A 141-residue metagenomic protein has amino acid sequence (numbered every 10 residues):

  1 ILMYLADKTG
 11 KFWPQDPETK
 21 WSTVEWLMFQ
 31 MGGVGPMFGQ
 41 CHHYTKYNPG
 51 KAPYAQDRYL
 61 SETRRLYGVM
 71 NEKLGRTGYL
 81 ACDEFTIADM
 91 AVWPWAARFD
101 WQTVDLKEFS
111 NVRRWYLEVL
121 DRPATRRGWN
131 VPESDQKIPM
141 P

Functional and structural regions predicted by a protein language model:
I1-R64, N71: GST-like domain detector, emphasizing the conserved glutathione-binding G-site in the N-terminal thioredoxin-like
A6, M28, G75, V92-A96: Amphipathic alpha-helical core segments of compact helical bundles
K8, R76-T77, R122: Structured helix-beta-strand junction loops
G33, M37-H42, L80-D105, R113 (+3 more regions): GST superfamily/GST-like fold recognition
P53-L60, Y79, Q102-D105: Active-site rim elements
R58-E62, E108-D121: Extended, well-ordered alpha-helical scaffold segments
M70-A81: Hydrophobic alpha-helical bundle segments that form small-molecule/ligand-binding pockets
T125-P141: Terminal-tail/helix-coil boundary detector
